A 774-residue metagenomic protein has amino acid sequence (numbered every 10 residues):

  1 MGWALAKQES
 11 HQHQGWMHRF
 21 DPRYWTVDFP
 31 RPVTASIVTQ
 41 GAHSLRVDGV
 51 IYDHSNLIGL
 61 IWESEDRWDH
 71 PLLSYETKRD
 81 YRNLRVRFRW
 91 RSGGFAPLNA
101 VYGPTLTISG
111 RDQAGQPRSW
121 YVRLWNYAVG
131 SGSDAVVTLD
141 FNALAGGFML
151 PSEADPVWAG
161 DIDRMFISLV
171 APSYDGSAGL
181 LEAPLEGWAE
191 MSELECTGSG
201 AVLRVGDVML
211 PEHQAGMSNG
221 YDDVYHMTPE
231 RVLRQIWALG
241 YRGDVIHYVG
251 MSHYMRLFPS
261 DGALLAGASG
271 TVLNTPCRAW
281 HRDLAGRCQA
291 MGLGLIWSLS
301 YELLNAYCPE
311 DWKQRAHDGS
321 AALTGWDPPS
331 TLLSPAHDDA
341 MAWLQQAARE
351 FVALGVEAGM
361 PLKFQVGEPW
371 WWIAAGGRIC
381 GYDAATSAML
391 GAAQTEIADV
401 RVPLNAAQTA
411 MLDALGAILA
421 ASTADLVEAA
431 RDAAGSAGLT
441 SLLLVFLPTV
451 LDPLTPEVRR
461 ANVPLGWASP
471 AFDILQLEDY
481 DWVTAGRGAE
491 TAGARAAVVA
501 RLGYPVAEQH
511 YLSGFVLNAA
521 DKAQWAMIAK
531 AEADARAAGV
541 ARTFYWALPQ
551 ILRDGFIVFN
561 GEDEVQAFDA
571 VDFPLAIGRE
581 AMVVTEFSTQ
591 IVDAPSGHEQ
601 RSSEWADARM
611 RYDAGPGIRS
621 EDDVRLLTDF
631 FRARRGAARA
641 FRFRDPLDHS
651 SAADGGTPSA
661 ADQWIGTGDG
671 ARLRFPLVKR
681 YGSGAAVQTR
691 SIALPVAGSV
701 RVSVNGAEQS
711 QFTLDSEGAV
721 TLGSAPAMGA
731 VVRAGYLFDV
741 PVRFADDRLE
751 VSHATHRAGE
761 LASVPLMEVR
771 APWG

Functional and structural regions predicted by a protein language model:
G49-D66, R91-F148: Extracellular ligand-binding interfaces
W68-P104, M165, L194: Extra-cytoplasmic beta-strand recognition segments
F88, V137-E186: Extracellular beta-strand ligand-recognition surfaces/modules
D163, S168-S173, Y241-Y254, G294-N305 (+2 more regions): Substrate-binding cleft of secreted/luminal carbohydrate-active enzymes
Q214-G216, G220-A263, D283, R287 (+4 more regions): Catalytic domains of carbohydrate-active enzymes, especially glycoside hydrolases
G325-S436, F446-N462: Polysaccharide-binding and catalytic clefts of secreted carbohydrate-active enzymes
F587, R601-S620, V751-G774: Oligomerization/assembly interface segments of phage tail-like spikes and tubes
T628-S716, L737-G774: Extended beta-strand solenoid/passenger and fiber regions
